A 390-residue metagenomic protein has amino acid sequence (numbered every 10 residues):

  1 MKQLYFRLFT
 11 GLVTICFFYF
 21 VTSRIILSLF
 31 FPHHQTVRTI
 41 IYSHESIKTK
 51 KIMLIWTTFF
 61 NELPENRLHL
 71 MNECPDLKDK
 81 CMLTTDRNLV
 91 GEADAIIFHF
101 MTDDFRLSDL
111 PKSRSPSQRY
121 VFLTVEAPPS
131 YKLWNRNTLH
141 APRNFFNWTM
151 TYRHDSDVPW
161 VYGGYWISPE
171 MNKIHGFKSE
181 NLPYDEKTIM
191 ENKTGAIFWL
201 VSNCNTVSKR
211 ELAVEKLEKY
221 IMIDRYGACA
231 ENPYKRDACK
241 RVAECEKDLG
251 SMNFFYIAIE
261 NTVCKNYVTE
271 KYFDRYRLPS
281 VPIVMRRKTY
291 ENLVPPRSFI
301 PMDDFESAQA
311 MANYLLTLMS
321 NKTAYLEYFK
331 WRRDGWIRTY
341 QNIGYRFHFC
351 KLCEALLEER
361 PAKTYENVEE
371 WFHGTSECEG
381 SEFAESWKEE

Functional and structural regions predicted by a protein language model:
K2-T124, W134-E390: Pol beta-like nucleotidyltransferase catalytic core
E126-P129: Catalytic toxin/effector domains delivered as secreted proteins or via bacterial secretion systems
